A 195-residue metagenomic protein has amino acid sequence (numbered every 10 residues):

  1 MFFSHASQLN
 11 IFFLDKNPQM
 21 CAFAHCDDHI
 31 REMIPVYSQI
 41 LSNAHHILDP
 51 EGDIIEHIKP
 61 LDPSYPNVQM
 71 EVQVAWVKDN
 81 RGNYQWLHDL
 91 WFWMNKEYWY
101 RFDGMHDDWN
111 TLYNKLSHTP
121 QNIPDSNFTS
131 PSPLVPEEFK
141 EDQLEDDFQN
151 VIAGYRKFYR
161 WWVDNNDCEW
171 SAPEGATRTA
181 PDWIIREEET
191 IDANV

Functional and structural regions predicted by a protein language model:
M1-V195: Sequence termini and other peripheral, non-core segments
